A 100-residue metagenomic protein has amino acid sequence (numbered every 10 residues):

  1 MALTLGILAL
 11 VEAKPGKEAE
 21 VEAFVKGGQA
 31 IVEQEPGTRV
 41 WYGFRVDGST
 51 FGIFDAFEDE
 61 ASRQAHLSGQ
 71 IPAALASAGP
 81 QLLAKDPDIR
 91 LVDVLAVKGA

Functional and structural regions predicted by a protein language model:
M1-G6, L10-E12, R39-S49, L75-A100: Glycine-rich beta-strand-turn "strand-cap" elements at beta-sheet edges
L10-A23: Short, surface-exposed ligand-recognition loops at beta-strand->loop->(often short) alpha-helix junctions that present
K14-G16, V46, E58-E60: Short coil/turn motifs at secondary-structure junctions
E18-E20, S62, K98: Intrinsically disordered, low-complexity acidic/polar segments
G27-V40, A56-R90: An amphipathic, aromatic/His-enriched active-site/gating alpha helix that lines ligand/cofactor pockets
